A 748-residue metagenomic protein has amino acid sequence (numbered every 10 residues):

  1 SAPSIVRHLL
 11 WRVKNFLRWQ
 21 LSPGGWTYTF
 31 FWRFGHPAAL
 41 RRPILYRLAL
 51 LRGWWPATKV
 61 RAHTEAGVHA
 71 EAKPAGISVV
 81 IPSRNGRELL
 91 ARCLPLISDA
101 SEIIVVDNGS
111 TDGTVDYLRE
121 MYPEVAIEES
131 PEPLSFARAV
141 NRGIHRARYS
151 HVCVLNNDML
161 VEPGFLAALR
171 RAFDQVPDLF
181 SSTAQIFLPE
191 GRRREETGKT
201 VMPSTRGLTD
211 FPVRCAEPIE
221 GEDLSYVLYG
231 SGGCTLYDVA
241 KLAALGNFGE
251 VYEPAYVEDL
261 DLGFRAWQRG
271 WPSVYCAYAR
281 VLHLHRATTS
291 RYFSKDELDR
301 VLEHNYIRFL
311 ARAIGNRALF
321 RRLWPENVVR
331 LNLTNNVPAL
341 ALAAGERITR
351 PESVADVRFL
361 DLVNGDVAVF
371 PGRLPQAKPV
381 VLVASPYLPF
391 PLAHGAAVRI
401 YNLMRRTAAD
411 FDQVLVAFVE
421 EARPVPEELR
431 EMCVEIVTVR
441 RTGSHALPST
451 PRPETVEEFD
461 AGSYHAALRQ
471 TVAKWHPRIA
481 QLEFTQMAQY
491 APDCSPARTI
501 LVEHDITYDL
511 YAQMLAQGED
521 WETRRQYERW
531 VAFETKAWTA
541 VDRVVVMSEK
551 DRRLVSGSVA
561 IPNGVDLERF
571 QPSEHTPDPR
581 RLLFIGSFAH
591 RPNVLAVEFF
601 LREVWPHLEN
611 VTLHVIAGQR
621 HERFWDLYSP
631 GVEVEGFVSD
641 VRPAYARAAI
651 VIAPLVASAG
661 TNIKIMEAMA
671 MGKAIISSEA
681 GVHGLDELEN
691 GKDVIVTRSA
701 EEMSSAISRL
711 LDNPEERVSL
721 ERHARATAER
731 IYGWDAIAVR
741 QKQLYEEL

Functional and structural regions predicted by a protein language model:
S4-P37, R42, S182, F187 (+2 more regions): Active-site-adjacent helix/loop segment of glycosyltransferases that harbors family-specific signature motifs
L96, D107-D116, E132: A conserved acidic beta->alpha catalytic loop
S130-A147: Glycine-rich, basic loop-to-helix element that forms the pyrophosphate-binding segment of sugar-nucleotide handling
A139, H145, L160-N247, V251-P254 (+1 more regions): Acidic/His-rich active-site region of diverse nucleotide-sugar glycosyltransferases
V152: Short aromatic/hydrophobic "clamp" motif used to bind/position activated sugar donors
R399-I400, V531-T539, A560, G564-R647: Conserved catalytic-core segment of nucleotide-activated headgroup transferases in glycan assembly
D542, A646-G660, M671-K673: Acidic donor-binding loop of glycosyltransferase active sites
K664-E667, A674-S678: Short hydrophobic beta-strand element within catalytic cores of glycosyltransferases and related nucleotide-activated
